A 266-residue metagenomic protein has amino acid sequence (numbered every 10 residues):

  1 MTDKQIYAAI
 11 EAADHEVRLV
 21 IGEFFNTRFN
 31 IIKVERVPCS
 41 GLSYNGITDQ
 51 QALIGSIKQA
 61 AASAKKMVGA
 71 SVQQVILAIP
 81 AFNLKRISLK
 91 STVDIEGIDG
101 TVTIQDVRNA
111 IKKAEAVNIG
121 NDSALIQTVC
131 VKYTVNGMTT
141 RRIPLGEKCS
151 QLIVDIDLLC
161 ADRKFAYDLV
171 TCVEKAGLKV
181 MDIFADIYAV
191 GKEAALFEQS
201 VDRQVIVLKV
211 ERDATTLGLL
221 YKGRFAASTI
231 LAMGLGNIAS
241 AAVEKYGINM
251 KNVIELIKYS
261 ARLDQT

Functional and structural regions predicted by a protein language model:
M1-E16, E23-Q74, I79-V205, F225-A226 (+1 more regions): Nucleotide/phosphate-binding catalytic cleft detector across ATP-hydrolyzing and phosphate-transferring enzymes
I10-E16, P80-A81, V207-T215, L220-G223 (+1 more regions): A short acidic Gly-Thr/Ser loop motif
I21-E23, L219: Hydrophobic beta-strand positions in extracellular immunoglobulin-like domains
F82, L158, A166, T171 (+2 more regions): Phosphate-binding glycine-rich/basic clefts of nucleotide- and phosphate-handling proteins, predominantly
